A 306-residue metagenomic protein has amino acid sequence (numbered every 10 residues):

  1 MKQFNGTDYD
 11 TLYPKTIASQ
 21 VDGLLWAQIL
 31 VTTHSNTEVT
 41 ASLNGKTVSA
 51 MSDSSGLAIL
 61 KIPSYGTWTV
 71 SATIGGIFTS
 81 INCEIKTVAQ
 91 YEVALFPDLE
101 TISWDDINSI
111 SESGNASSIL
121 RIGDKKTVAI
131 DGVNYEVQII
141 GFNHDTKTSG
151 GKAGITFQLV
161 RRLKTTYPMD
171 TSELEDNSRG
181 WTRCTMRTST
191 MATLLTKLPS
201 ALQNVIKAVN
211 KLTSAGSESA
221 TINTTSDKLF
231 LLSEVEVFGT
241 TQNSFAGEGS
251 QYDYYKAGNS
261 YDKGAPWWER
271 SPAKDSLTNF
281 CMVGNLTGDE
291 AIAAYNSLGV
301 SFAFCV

Functional and structural regions predicted by a protein language model:
M1-D22: Fibrous stalk/shaft segments of extracellular and virion attachment machinery
L25-S35: A short, amphipathic beta-strand motif
S35-V39, G66-W68: Short beta-strand/loop motifs in extracellular/secreted proteins, especially within beta-sandwich accessory domains
S42-V48, G75: Change "in extracellular beta-sheet-rich domains … of secreted and cell-surface proteins" to "in beta-sheet-rich domains
K46-A58: Short, acidic Ser/Thr/Gly-rich low-complexity loop/linker segments typical of extracellular and cell-surface proteins
A58-T69, G75: Short Pro-Gly-centered beta-turn/loop motif in secreted/extracellular proteins
T73-L95: Structured interaction patches on ligand/partner-binding surfaces of diverse proteins
E92-V306: Collagenous Gly-X-Y triple-helix signature in extracellular proteins
